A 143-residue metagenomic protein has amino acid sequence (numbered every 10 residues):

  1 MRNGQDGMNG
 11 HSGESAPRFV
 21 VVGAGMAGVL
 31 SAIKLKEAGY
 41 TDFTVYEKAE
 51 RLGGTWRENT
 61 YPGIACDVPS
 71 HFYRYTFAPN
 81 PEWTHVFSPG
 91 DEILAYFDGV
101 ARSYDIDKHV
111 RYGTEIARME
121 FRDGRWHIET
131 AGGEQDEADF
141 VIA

Functional and structural regions predicted by a protein language model:
M1-F19, E37-T41, A95, M119-E120: Extreme N-terminal leader/targeting segments of oxidoreductases
N9-S15, L52-C66: Short acidic, glycine/proline-enriched helix-loop-strand junctions
P17-V45: N-terminal Rossmann-like FAD-binding beta1-loop-alpha1 element of flavoenzymes
V22, K48, Y112-E115: A secondary-structure boundary/capping signal
K36-Y61: Glycine-rich FAD pyrophosphate-binding loop
R57-Y96: Glycine-rich active-site loop/strand segments that organize a redox cofactor
H85-A143: Feature captures the FAD/FMN-dependent oxidoreductase FAD-binding
